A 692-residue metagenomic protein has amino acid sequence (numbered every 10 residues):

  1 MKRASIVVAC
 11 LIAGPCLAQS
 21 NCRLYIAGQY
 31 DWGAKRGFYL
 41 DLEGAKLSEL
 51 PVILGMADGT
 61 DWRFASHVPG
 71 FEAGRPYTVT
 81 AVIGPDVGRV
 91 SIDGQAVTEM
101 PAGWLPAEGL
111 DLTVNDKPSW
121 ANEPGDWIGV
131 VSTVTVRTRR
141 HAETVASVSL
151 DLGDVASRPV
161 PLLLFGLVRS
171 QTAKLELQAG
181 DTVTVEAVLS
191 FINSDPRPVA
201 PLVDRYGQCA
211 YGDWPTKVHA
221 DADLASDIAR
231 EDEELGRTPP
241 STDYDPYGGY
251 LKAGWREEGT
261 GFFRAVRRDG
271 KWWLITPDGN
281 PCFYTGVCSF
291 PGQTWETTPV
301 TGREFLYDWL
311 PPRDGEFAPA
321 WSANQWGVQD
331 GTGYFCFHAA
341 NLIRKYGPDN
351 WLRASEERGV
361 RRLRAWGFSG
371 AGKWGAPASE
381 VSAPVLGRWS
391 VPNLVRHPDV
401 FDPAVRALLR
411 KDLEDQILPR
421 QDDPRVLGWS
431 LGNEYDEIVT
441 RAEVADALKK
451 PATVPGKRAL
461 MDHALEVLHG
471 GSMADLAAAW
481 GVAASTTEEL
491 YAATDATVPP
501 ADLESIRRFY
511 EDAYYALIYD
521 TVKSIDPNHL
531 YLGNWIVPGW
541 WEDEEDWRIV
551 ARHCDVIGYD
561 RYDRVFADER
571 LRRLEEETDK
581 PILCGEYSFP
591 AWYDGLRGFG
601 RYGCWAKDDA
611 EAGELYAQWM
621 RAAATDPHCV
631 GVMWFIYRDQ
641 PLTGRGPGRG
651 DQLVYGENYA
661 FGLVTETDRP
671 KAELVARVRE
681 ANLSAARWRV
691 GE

Functional and structural regions predicted by a protein language model:
C22-G55: Glycan-recognition/cleft segments
M56-T78: Short, aromatic/His-centered strand-loop micro-motif at the edge of beta-sheets
P76-I83, G88-I92: Short tryptophan-centered beta-strand motifs in secreted/extracellular beta-sheet-rich domains of glycan-recognition
M100-S132, H141, D154-Q171: Flexible glycan-contacting loops in extracellular carbohydrate-active proteins
L150, P277, V287-C288, V300-D349 (+1 more regions): Polysaccharide-binding and catalytic clefts of secreted carbohydrate-active enzymes
K217-V381, L394-R425, Y491, A496-T497 (+2 more regions): Active-site-adjacent substrate/metal-binding segments within catalytic domains of carbohydrate-active enzymes
A445-L460, F635-E692: Aromatic-rich peripheral "rim/lid" segments of glycoside hydrolase catalytic domains that contact and position glycan
F509-D520, S524-R601, M620-R621: Glycoside hydrolase catalytic-domain groove-lining segments
